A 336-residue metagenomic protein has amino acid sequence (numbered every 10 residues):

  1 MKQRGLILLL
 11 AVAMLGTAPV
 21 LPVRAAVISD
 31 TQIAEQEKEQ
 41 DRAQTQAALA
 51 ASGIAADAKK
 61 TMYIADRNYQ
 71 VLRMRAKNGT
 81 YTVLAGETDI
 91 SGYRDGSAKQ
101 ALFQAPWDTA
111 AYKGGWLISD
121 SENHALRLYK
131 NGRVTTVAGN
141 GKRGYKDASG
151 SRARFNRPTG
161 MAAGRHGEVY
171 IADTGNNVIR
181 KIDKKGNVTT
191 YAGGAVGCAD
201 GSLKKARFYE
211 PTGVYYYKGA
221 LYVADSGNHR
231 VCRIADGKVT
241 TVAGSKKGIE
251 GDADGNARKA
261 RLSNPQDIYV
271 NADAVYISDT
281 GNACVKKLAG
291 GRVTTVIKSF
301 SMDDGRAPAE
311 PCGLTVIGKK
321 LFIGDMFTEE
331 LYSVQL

Functional and structural regions predicted by a protein language model:
T17-V27: Sec-dependent signal peptide cleavage junction
V27-S52, T80-A105, V134-R157, N187-E210 (+2 more regions): Gly/Pro-rich loop segments of beta-rich domains
A43-N68: Beta-strand-rich domains and repeat architectures in extracellular enzymes and scaffolds, especially beta-propellers
A56-K59, A111-G114, A163-H166, Y216-G219 (+2 more regions): Residue-level detector of Asp-centered blade-edge/turn motifs that repeat once per structural unit in beta-propeller
T61-I64, W116-I118, E168-I171, L221-V223 (+2 more regions): Conserved beta-propeller blade signature
R67, S121-E122, T174-G175, S226-G227 (+2 more regions): Short loop/turn segments immediately following the C-termini of beta-strands
Q70-M74, H124-R127, R133, N177-K181 (+5 more regions): A short loop-to-beta-strand structural motif that recurs across blades of beta-propeller domains
E310-L336: Blade-level signature of beta-propeller repeat domains, shared across WD40, Kelch, NHL, RCC1 and BNR/Asp-box propellers
